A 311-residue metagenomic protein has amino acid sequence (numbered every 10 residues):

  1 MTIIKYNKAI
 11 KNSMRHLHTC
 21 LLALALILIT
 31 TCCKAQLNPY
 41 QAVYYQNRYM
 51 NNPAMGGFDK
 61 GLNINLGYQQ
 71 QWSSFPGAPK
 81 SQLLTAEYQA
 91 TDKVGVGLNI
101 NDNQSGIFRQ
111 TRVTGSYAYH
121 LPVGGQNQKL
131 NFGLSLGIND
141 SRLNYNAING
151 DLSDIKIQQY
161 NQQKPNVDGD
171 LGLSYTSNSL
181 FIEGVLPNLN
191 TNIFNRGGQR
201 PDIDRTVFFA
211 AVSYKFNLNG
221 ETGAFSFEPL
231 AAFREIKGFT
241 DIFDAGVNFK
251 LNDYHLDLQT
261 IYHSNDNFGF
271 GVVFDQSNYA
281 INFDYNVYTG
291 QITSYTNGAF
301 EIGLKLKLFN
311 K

Functional and structural regions predicted by a protein language model:
M1-Y40, Q46, V247, G298 (+1 more regions): Bacterial Sec-dependent N-terminal signal peptides
Q36-K311: Subset of outer-membrane beta-barrel
